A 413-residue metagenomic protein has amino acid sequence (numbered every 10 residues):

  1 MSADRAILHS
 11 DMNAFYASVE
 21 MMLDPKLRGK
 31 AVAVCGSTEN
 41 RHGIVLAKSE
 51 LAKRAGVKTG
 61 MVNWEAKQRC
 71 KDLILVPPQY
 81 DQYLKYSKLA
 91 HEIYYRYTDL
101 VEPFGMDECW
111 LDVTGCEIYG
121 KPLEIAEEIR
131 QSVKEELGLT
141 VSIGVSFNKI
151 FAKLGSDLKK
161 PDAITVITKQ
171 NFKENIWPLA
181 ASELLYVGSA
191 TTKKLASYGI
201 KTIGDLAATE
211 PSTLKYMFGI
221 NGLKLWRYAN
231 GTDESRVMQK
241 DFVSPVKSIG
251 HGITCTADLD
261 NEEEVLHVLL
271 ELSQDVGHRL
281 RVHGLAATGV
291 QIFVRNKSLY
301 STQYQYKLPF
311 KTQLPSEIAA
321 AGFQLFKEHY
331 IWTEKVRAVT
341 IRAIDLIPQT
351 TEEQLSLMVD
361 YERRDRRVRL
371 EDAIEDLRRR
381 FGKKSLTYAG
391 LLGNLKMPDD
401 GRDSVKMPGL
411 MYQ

Functional and structural regions predicted by a protein language model:
M1-R227, V237-K240, H278, R364-Q413: Gly/Gly-Pro- and Ser/Thr-rich, intrinsically disordered tail segments characteristic of DNA damage-repair and tolerance
H9, E183, T191-K335: DNA-contacting surface of Y-family translesion DNA polymerases
F15, T38-R41, K297-Y300, L346-Q349: Short, charged/polar surface micro-motifs in flexible loops or helix N-caps
K30, V141, D162, T288-V290 (+2 more regions): Change "...and in nucleic-acid phosphodiester-cleaving endonucleases..." to "...and in nucleic-acid processing enzymes
I74-L75, Y300-Y304, T351-E352: Short small-residue beta-strand/loop micro-motif enriched in glycine and branched aliphatics
F104-E108, S146-K149, L285-G289, E334-A338: Short Gly/Ser/Thr- and Asp/Glu-enriched loop/turn motifs at secondary-structure junctions
C109-G115, Q303-Y306, E353-V359: Short, hydrophobic beta-strand segments
E317, F323-R380: C-terminal hydrophobic structural anchor segments that stabilize assembly/packing rather than catalytic chemistry
